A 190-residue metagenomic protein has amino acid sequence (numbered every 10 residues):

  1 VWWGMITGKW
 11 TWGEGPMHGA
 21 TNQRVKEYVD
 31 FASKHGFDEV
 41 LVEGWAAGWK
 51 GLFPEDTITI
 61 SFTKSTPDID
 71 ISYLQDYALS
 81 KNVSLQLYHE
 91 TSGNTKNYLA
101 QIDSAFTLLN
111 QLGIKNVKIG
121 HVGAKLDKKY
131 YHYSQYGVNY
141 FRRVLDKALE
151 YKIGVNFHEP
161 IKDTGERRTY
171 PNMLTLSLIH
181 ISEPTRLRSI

Functional and structural regions predicted by a protein language model:
V1, V40-V42, L85-Y88, V117-I119 (+1 more regions): Hydrophobic faces of well-ordered beta-strands that scaffold small-molecule active sites in alpha/beta enzyme cores
V1-S80, H89: Conserved structural scaffold segments of CAZyme catalytic domains across common CAZy folds
S33, N110-Q111: Non-catalytic positions within long, well-ordered alpha-helices that form the structural scaffold/packing of enzyme
G36-D38, K81-S84, G113-K115, Y151-I153: Short, well-ordered coil/turn segments that N-cap beta-strands
F62-D68, T91-A100, K125-K128, H132-Q135 (+1 more regions): Acidic-and-aromatic substrate-binding clefts and catalytic sites of carbohydrate-active enzymes
S84-K96, L149-E166: Aromatic-lined carbohydrate-recognition surfaces of secreted/lumenal glycan-active proteins
L176-I190: Residue-level detector of conserved catalytic or cofactor/ligand-binding positions in enzyme active sites
